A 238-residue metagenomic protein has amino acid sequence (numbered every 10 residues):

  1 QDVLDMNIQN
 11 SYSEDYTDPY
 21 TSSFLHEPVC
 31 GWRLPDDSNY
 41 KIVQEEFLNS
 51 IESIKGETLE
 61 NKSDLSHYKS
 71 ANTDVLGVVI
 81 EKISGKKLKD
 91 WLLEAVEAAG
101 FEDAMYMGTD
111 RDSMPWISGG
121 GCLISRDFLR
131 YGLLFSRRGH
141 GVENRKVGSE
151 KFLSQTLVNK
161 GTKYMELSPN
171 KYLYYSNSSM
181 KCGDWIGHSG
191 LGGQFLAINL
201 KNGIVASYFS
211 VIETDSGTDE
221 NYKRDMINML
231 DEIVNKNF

Functional and structural regions predicted by a protein language model:
Q1-F101, R126-L129, L133-R137: Active-site-adjacent helix/loop patches that line small-molecule binding or acyl-intermediate pockets
S11, E213-T214: Surface-exposed, flexible loop/turn segments at secondary-structure boundaries
Y16-Y20, D215-N221: Short, flexible/disordered intra-domain loops and linkers
L59-Y68, M114-C122, H188-Q194: Solvent-exposed loop and edge beta-strand segments that line ligand/cofactor-binding and catalytic clefts
S84-L88, N144-R145, T218: Short, surface-exposed helix-loop/turn micro-motifs enriched in polar/charged residues
D90-L157: Active-site-proximal binding-pocket segments
E102-Y106, E150-E213: Active-site Gly/Thr loop motif
G217-F238: Short, gly/Ser/Thr-rich active-site loops of penicillin-recognizing serine hydrolases
